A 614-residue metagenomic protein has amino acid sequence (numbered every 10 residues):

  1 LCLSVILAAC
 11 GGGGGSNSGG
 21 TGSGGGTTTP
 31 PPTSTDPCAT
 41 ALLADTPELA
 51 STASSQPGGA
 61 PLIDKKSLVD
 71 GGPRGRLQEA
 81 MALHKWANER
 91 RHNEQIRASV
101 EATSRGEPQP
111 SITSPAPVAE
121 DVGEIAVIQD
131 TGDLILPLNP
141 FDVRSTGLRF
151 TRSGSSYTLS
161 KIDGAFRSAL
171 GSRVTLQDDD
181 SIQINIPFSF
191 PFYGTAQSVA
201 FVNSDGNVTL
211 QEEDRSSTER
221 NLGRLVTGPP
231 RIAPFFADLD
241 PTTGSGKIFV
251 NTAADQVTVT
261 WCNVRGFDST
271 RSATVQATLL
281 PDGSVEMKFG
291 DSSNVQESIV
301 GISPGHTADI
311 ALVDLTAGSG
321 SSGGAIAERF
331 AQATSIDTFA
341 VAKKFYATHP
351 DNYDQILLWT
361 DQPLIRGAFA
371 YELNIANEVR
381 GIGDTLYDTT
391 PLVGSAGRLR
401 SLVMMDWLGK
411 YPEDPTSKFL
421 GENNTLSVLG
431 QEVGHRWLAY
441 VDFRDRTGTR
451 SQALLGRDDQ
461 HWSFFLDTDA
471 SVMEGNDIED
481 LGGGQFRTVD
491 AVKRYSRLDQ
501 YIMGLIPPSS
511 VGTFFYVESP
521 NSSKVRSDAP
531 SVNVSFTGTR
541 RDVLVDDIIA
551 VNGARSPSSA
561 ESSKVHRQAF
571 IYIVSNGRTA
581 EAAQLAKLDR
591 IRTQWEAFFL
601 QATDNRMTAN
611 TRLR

Functional and structural regions predicted by a protein language model:
I6-A9: C-terminal motif of bacterial Sec signal peptides marking the signal peptidase cleavage site
G11-G15: Bacterial signal peptide processing site
S18-A44: Acidic/polar, low-complexity intrinsically disordered N-terminal segments immediately downstream of a Sec signal
D36-K343, T348-P350, L498, V551 (+1 more regions): Extracytoplasmic Ser/Thr/Pro-rich, glycosylation-prone low-complexity segments
Q197, Q355-W359, T513-S519: Surface-exposed patches in mature extracellular/periplasmic domains of secreted proteins
Q256, A340-K344, R444-R614: Replace "(M1/M4/M9/M12/WLM)" with "(e.g., M1/M4/M8/M9/M12/M26/WLM)" and add "not limited to" to clarify scope
F267-T270, V295-E297, R366-F369, L438 (+1 more regions): Extracytoplasmic/secreted cell-surface and envelope-processing proteins
A333-D477, G482-Q485, Q500-I502: Active-site-proximal segment of zinc-dependent metalloprotease catalytic domains
